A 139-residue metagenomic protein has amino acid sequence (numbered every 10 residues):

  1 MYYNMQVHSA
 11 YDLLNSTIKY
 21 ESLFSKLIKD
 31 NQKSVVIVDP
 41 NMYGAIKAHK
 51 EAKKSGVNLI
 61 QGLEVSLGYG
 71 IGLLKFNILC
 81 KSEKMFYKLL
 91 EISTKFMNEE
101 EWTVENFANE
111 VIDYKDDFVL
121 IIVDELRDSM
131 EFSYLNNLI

Functional and structural regions predicted by a protein language model:
M1-I139: Phosphodiester-processing cores and adjacent nucleic acid-binding clamps
